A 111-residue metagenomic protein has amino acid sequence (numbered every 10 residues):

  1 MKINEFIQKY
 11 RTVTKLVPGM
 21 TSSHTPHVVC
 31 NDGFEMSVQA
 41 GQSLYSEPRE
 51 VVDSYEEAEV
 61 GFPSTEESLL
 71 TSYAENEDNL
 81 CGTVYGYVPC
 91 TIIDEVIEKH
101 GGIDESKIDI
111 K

Functional and structural regions predicted by a protein language model:
M1-M20: Extreme N-terminal leader/activation tails
K2-I3, S22-P26, D32-F34, S54-E59 (+3 more regions): Generic structural motif recognizing short loop/turn segments at the entrances and edges of beta-strands
I7, R11, S46, E56 (+3 more regions): Compositionally biased, intrinsically disordered low-complexity regions enriched in proline and serine
K15-Y55: Amphipathic, interaction-prone secondary-structure segments
V28, F34-V38, Y45-S46, V60-F62 (+2 more regions): Generic hydrophobic secondary-structure signal
G41-L80: Acidic, aromatic-enriched beta-alpha/helix-loop junctions
E67-K111: Low-complexity intrinsically disordered segments
